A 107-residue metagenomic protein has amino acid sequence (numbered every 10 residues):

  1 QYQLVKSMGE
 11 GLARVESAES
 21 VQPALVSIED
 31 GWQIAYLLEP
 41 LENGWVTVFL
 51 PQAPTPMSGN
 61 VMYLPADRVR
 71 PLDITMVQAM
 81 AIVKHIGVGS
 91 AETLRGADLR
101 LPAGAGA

Functional and structural regions predicted by a protein language model:
Q1-L4: Membrane-targeting alpha-helical segments
G9-L12: Glycine/threonine-rich ATP-lid/beta-loop region of ATP-binding domains
E16-A107: Terminal membrane-proximal soluble interaction domains of membrane-associated proteins
